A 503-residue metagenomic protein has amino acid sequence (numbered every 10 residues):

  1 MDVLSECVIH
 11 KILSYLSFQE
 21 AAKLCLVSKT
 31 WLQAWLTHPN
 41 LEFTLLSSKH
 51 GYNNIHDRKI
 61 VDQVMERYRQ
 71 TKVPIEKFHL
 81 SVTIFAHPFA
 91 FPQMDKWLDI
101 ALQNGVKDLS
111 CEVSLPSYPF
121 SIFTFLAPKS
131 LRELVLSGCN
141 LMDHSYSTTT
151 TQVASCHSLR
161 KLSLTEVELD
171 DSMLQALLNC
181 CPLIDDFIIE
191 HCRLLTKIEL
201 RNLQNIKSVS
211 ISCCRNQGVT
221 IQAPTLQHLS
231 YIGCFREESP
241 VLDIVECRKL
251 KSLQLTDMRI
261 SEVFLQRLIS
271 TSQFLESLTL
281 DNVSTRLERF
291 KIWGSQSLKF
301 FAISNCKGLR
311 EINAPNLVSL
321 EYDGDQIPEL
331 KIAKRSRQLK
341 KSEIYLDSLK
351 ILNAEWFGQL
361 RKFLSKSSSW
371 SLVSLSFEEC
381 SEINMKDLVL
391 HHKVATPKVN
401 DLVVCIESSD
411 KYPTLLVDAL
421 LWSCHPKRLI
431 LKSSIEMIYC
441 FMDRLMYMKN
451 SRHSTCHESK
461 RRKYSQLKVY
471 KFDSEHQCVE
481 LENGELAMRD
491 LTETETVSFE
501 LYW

Functional and structural regions predicted by a protein language model:
M1-W503: Non-core capping and flanking segments associated with repeat-based/extracellular domains
